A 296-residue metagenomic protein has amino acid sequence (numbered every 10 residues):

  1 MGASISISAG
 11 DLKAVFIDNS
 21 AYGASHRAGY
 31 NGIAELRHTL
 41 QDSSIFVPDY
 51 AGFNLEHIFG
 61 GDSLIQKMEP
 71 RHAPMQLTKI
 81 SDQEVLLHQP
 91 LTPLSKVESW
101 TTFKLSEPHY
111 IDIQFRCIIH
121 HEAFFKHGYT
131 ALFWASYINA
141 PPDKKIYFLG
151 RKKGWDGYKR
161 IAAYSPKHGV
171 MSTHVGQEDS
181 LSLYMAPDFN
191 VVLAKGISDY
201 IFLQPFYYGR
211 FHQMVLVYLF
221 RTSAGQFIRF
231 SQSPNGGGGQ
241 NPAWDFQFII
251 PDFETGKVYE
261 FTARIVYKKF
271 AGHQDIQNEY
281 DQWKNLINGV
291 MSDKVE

Functional and structural regions predicted by a protein language model:
M1-G10, E178-E296: Beta-strand-rich recognition/accessory modules
G2-H72: Acidic-aromatic substrate-binding/catalytic surfaces of carbohydrate-active enzymes
A9-A24, V97-L105, V215-L219: Broad, structure-driven detector of short, well-ordered beta-strand segments within folded domains
K13, E84-H88, W100, D112-R116 (+1 more regions): Beta-strand secondary-structure signal
S20, L91-P93, L105-E107, C117-H121 (+2 more regions): Beta-strand elements of well-folded, non-transmembrane domains
I58-Y110, E122-F125: Extended, loop-rich substrate-binding clefts of extracytoplasmic carbohydrate-active enzymes
Y110-A163, H273: Acidic (Asp/Glu-rich), glycine- and aromatic
K145-V191: Glycine-rich (often Gly-Gly/Gly-Pro-rich) flexible segments and glycine-rich loop motifs, frequently accented by
